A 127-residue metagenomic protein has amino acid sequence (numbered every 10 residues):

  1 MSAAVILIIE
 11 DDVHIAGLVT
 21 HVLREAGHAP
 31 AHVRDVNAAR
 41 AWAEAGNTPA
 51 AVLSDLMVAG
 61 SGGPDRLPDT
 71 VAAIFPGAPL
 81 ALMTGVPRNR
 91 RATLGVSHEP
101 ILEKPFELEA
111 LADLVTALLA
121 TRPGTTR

Functional and structural regions predicted by a protein language model:
E10: Conserved acidic carboxylate
V13-A31: Two-component/phosphorelay signaling modules centered on CheY-like receiver
H32-A51, R91: Acidic, metal-coordinating helix/loop segments flanking the phosphotransfer/catalytic sites of two-component signaling
E44-N47, V71-G77, R90, L94: Conserved phosphotransfer cores of two-component systems
D55-A72: Conserved phosphotransfer microenvironments
M83-T84: Hydrophobic/aromatic residues positioned on beta-strands within the core alpha/beta folds
F106-L118, P123: C-terminal output helix
